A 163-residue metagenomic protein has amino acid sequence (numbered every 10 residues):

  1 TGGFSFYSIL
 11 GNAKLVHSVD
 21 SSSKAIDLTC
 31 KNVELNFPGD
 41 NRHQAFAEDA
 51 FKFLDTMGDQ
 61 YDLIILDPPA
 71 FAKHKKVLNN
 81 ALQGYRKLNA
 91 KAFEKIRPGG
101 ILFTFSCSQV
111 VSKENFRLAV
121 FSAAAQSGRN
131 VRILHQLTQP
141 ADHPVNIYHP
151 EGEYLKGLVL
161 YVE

Functional and structural regions predicted by a protein language model:
T1-G3, C107: Class I SAM-dependent methyltransferase "Motif I" SAM/SAH-binding loop
G3-K14: Conserved SAM-binding loop of SAM-dependent methyltransferases across substrates and taxa, primarily the Class I
F6, D55, R86, A90-F93: Amphipathic, non-transmembrane alpha-helical secondary structure
L15-D20: Conserved SAM-binding motif I beta-strand of class I
S22-I65, F71: S-adenosyl-L-methionine
Y61-K91: Mobile active-site "lid"/loop adjacent to the S-adenosyl-L-methionine
I96-P98: Helix-to-beta-strand junctions that scaffold the AdoMet/dcAdoMet cofactor pocket in Class I SAM-dependent enzymes
I101-E163: C-terminal catalytic and target-recognition region of SAM-dependent MTase-like enzymes, primarily methyltransferases
